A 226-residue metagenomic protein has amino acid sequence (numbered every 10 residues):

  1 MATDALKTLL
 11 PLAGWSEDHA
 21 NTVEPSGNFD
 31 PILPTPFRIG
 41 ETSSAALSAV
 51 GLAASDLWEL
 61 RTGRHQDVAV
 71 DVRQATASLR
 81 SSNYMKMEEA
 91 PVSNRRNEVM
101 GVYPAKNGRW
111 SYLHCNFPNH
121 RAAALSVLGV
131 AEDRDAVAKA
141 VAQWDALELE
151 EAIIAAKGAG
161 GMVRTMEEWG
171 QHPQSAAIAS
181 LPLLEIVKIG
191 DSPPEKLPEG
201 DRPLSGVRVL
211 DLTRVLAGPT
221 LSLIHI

Functional and structural regions predicted by a protein language model:
M1-I224: Acyl-CoA thioester-binding alpha/beta core of soluble enzymes
